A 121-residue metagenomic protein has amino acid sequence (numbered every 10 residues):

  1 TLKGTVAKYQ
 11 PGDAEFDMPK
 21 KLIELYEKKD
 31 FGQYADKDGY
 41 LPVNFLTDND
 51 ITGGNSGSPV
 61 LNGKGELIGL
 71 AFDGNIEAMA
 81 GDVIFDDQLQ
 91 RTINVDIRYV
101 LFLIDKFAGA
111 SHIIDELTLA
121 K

Functional and structural regions predicted by a protein language model:
T1-G54, V60-K121: Serine endopeptidase catalytic core focused on the charge-relay Asp
